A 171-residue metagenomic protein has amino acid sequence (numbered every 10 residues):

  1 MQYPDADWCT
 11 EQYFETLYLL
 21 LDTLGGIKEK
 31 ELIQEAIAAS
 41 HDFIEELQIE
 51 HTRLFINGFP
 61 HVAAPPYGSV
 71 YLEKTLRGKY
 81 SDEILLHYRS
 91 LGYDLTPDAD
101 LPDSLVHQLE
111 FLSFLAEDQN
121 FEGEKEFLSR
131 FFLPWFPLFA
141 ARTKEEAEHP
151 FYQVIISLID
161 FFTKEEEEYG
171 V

Functional and structural regions predicted by a protein language model:
M1-V171: Charged, alpha-helix-forming regions
